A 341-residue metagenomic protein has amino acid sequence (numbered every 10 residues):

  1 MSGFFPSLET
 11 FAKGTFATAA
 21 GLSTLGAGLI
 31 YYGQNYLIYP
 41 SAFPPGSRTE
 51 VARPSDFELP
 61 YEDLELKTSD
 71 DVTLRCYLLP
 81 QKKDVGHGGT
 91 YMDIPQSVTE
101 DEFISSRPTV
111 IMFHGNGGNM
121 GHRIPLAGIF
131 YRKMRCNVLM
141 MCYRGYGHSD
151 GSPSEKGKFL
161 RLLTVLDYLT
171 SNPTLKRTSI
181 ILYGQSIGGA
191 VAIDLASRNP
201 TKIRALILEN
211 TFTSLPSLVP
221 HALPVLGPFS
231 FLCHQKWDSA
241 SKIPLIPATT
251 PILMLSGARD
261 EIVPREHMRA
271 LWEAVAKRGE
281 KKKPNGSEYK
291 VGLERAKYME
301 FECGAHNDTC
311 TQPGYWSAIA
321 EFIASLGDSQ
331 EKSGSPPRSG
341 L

Functional and structural regions predicted by a protein language model:
A17-K67, L79-H87, M92: An N-terminal hydrophobic leader/cap segment in hydrolases
D71-Y168: Membrane-embedded segments
C142, L208-N210, F301: Alpha/beta-hydrolase-fold catalytic nucleophile elbow
Y168-N172, R177-H221: Primarily recognizes the serine-hydrolase "nucleophile elbow" in alpha/beta-hydrolase and SGNH/GDSL folds
R204, T211-L245, A320-E321: Mobile cap/lid helix-loop segments that gate and shape the active-site cleft of serine hydrolases
I246-T249, L253-S256, D260: Short beta-strand/loop motif that positions the catalytic acidic residue of the alpha/beta-hydrolase fold
E261-H267: Conserved alpha/beta-hydrolase "acid-adjacent" motif
R269, K277-L341: C-terminal catalytic histidine-bearing segment of alpha/beta-hydrolase fold enzymes
